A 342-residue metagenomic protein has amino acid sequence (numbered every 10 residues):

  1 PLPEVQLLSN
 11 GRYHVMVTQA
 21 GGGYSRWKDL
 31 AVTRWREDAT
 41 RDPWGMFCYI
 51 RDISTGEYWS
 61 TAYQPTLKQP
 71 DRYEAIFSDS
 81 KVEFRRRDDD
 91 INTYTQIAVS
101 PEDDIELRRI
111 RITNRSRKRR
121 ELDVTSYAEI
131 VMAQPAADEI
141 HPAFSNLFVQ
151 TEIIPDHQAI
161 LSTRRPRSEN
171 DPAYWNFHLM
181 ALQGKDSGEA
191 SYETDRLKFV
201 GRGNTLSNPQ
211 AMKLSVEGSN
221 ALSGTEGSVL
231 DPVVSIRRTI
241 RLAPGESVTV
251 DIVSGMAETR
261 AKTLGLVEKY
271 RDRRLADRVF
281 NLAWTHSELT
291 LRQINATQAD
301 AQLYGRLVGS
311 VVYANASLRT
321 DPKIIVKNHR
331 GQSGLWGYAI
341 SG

Functional and structural regions predicted by a protein language model:
P1-G342: Anionic coordination/interaction segments
